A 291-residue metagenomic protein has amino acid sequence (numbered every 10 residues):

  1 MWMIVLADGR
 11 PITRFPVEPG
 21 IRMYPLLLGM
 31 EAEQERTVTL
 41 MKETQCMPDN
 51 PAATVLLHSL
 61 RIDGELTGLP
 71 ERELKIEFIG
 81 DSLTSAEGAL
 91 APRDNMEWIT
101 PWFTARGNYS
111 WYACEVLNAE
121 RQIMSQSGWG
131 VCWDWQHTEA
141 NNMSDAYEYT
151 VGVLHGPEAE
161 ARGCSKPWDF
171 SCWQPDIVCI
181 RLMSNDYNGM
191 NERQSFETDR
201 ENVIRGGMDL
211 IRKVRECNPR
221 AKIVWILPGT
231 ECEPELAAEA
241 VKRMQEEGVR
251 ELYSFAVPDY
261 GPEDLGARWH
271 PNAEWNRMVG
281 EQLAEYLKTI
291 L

Functional and structural regions predicted by a protein language model:
M1-I79, L83-A105: N-terminal secretory targeting modules
L66-L69, C164-Q174, R212-C217, I290: Surface-exposed acidic, glycine-flexible loop patches that form ligand/cofactor-binding and adhesion interfaces
K75-I79, T84, R121-S125, D176-R181 (+2 more regions): Structural recognition of the beta-strand scaffold that forms the well-ordered cores of secreted hydrolase catalytic
A89, N95-F196, E231-E235, H270: Conserved SGNH/GDSL esterase-like catalytic core that processes O-acyl groups on lipids and polysaccharides
S110-E120, L210-K222, R243-V249: A structural motif corresponding to the C-terminal end of an alpha-helix and its immediate exit/capping segment
C179-D186, G207-A240: Active-site segments of SGNH/GDSL-like serine hydrolases that catalyze O-acetyl group transfer/hydrolysis on lipids
V203, G207, N276: Aromatic/hydrophobic pocket-lining residues that form the small-molecule binding cavity in soluble enzyme cores
K222-R268, A273-L291: Extracellular serine-dependent O-acyl
